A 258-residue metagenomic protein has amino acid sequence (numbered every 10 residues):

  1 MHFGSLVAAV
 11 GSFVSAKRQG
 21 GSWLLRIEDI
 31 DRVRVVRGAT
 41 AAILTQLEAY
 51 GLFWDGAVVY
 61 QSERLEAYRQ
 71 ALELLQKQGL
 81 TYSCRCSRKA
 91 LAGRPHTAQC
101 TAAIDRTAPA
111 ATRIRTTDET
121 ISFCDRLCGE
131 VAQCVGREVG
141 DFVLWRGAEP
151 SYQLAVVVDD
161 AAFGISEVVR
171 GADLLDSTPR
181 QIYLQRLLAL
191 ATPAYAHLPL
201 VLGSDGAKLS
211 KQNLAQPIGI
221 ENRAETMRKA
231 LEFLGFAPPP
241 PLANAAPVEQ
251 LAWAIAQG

Functional and structural regions predicted by a protein language model:
M1-P95, A172-L190, L242-A243: N-terminal Rossmann-like or analogous alpha/beta NTP/dinucleotide-binding catalytic cores that position adenine
F3, Q70, P150-S151, H197 (+1 more regions): Hydrophobic alpha-helical context, especially transmembrane and signal-peptide helices
R18-G21, E119, A207-G258: Non-catalytic terminal extensions that flank enzyme cores
V58-L65, L190-P193, S204-A207, K229-A237: Low-complexity, flexible helical/coil segments
S62-Q78, Q99-A110, A237-I255: Short secondary-structure transition/capping segments
S83, R88-I220, P238: Active-site cores that bind ATP or allylic diphosphates and position pyrophosphate for catalysis
